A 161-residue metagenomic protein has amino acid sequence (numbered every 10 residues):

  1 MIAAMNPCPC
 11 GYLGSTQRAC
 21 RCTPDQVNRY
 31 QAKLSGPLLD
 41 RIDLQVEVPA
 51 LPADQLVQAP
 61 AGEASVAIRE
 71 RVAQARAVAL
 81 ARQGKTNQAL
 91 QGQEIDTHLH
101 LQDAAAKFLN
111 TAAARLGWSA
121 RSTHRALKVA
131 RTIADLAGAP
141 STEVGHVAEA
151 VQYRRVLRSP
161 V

Functional and structural regions predicted by a protein language model:
M1-V161: Basic, amphipathic alpha-helical bundle interface domains used for macromolecular binding and assembly
